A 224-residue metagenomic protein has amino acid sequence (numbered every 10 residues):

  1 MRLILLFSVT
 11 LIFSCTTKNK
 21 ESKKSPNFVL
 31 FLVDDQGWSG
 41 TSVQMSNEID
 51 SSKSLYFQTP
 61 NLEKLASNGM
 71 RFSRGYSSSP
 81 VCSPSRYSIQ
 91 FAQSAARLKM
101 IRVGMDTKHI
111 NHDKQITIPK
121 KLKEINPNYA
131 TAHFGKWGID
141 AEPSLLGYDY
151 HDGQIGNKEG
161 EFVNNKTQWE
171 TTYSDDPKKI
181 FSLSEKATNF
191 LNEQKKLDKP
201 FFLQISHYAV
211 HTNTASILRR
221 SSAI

Functional and structural regions predicted by a protein language model:
R2, C15-I224: Formylglycine-dependent sulfatase
L3-I12: Sec-dependent N-terminal signal peptides
